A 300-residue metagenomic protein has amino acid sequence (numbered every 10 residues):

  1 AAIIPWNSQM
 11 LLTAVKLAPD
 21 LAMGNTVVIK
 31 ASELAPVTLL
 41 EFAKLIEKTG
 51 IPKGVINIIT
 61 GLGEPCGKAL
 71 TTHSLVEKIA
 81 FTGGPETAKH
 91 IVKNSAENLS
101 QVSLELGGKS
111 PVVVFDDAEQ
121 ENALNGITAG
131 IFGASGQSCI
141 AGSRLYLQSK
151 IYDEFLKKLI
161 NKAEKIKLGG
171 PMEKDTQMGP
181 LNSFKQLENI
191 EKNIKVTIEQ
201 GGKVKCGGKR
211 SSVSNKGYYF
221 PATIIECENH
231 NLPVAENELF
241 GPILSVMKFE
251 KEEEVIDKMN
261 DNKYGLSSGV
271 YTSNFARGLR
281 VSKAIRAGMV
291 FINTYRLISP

Functional and structural regions predicted by a protein language model:
A1-N122, F249: Rossmann-like NAD(P) dinucleotide-binding subdomain of oxidoreductase/dehydrogenase enzymes
L12, L34, G179-K185, L244-M247: Glycosyltransferase donor-binding loop in the core domain
L21, V28, N57, A80 (+6 more regions): Structural detector of well-ordered beta-strand residues that form the stable sheet scaffold of enzyme domains
L40, A69-L70, G126, K258 (+1 more regions): CheY-like receiver
K53, L106-G108, C139-I140, K174-D175 (+2 more regions): Short glycine-enriched loop/turn motifs at secondary-structure junctions
V76, V113, K167-L168, Q200 (+2 more regions): Conserved C-terminal structural/oligomerization subdomain of aldehyde/semialdehyde dehydrogenase
K78, E86-N229, E253, I292: ALDH superfamily catalytic-core signature
